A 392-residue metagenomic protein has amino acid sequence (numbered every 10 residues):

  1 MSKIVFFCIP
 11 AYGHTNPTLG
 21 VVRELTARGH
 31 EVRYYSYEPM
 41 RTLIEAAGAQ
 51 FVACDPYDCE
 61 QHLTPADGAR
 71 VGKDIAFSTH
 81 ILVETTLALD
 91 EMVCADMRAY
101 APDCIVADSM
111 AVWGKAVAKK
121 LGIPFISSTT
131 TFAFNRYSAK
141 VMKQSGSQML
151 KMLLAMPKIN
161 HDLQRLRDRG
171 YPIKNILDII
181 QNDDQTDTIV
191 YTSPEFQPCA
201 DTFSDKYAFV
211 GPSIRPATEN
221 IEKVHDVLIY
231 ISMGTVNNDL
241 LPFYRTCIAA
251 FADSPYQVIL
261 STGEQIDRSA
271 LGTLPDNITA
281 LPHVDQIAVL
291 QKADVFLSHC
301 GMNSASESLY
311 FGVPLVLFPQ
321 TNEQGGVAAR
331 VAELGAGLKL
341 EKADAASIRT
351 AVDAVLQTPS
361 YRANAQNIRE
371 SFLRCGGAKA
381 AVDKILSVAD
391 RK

Functional and structural regions predicted by a protein language model:
M1-R33, P39-Q50, A95-A99, C104-A107 (+4 more regions): Nucleotide-activated sugar donor-binding and catalytic core shared by glycosyltransferases and related lipid-linked
S2-K3, H30-I229, M233-Y256: Nucleotide-sugar-dependent glycosyltransferase catalytic domains
C8, T192, S232, S261-T262: Ser/Thr-centric signal marking residues that sit in or immediately flank functional binding/regulatory motifs
I9, Y207, Y230, I259 (+1 more regions): Short glycine- and Lys/Arg-enriched binding-loop motifs that mark or flank ligand-binding interfaces
P10, Y57, T131-F132, E264-Q265 (+1 more regions): Short glycine-enriched loops at secondary-structure junctions
S204, R215-A217, D267, P275 (+1 more regions): Generic structural signal for alpha-helix starts
A208, P216, I231, I266 (+3 more regions): Residue-level signal for pocket-adjacent positions within structured domains
T235, R245-T279: Catalytic donor nucleotide-activated moiety binding site of glycosyltransferases and closely related
